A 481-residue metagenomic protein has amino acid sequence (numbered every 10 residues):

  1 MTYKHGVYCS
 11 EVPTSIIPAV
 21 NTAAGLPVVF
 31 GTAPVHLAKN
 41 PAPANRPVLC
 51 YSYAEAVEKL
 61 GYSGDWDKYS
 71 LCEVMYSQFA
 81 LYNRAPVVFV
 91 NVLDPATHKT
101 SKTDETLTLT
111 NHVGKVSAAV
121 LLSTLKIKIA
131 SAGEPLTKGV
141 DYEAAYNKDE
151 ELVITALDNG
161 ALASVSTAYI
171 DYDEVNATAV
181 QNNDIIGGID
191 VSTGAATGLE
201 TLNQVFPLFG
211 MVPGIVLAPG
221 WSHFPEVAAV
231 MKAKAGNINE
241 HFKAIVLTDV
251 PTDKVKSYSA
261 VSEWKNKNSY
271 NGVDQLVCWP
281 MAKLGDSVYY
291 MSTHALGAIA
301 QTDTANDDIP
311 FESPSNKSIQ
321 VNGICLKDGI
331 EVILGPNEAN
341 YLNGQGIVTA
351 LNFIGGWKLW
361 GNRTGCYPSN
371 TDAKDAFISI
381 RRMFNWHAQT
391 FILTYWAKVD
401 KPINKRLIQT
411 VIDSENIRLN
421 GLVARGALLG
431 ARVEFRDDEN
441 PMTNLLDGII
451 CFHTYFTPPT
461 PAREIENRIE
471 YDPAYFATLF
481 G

Functional and structural regions predicted by a protein language model:
T2-A44, V48-A54, G61, D67-H98 (+4 more regions): A glycine- and small-residue-enriched flexible loop/hinge signal that marks low-structured segments
N45, L122-K126, V165: Exposed beta-strand and adjacent loop surfaces of beta-rich binding modules that mediate intermolecular recognition
Y82-N147, E174-N176: Extended beta-strand solenoid/passenger and fiber regions
V87, H98-S101, D173-D190, L428-G481: Compositionally biased, low-complexity/repeat regions
V140-V165: A surface-exposed beta-strand-loop module
S166-E174: Short, hydrophobic/aromatic-enriched beta-strand segments in well-ordered soluble domains
K267, S287, A295-L296, Q301 (+4 more regions): Sequence/fold signature of self-assembling virion shell proteins
F377-D438: Acidic, low-complexity glycine/serine/threonine-rich segments
